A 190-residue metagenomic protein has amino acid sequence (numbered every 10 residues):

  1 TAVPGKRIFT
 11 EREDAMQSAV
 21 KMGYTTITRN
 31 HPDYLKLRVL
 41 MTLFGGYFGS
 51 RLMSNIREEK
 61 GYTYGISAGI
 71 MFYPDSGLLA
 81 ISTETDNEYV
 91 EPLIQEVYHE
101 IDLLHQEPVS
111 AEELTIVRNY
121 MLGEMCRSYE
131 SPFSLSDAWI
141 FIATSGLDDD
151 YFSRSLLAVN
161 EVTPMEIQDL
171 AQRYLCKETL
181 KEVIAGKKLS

Functional and structural regions predicted by a protein language model:
T1-H31, T42-Q95, E113, A138 (+2 more regions): Non-catalytic beta-strand/loop surface segments
F9-T10, E58-T63, L104-S153, L157: Short acidic/His-enriched helical or mixed secondary-structure segments at domain edges of catalytic enzymes and some
Y34: Double-stranded RNA-binding/processing signature
V97-E100: PAPS/PAP-binding and catalytic site of the sulfotransferase fold
